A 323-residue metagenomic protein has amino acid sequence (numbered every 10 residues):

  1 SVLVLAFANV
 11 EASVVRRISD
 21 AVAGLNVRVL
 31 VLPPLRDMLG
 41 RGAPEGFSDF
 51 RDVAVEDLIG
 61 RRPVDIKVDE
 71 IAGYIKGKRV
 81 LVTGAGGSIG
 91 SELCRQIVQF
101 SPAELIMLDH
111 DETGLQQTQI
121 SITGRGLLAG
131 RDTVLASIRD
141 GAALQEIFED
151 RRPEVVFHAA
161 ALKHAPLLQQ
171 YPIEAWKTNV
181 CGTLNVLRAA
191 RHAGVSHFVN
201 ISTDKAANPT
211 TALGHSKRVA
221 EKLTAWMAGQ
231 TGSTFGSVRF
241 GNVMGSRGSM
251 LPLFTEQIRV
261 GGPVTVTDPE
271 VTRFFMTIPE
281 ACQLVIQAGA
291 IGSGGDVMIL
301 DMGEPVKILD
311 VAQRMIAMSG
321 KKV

Functional and structural regions predicted by a protein language model:
S1-R41, H110-Q119, G124, R131-D132 (+1 more regions): A solvent-exposed beta-alpha-beta segment
V15-L30, E104-D111, E149-D150, V155 (+1 more regions): NAD(P)-cofactor binding segment of oxidoreductase domains
V15-R79, R191: Flexible, Lys/Arg-rich cytosolic regulatory linkers and terminal tails that connect or flank
G40-R41, H158, L162-E221, W226-A228: Conserved Rossmann-fold NAD(P)-dependent oxidoreductase catalytic core, especially the SDR/UDP-sugar
R79-F100: N-terminal Rossmann NAD(P)H-binding glycine-rich loop of SDR-like oxidoreductase domains
V134-V155: Conserved Rossmann-fold cofactor-binding substructure of NAD(P)-dependent oxidoreductases
L223-T272, D296-I299: Conserved beta-loop-beta element that borders a ligand/cofactor-binding pocket
A288-V323: Mid/C-terminal beta-alpha module of Rossmann-like enzyme folds, strongest in SDR-family dehydrogenases/epimerases
